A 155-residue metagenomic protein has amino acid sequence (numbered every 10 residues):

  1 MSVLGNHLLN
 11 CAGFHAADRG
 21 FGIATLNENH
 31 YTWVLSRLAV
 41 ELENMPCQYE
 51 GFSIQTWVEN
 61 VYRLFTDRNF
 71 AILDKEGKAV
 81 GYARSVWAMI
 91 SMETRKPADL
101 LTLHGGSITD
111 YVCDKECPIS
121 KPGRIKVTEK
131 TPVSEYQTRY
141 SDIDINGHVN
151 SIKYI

Functional and structural regions predicted by a protein language model:
M1, L101-T102, R139, N150: Generic structural signal for alpha-helix starts
M1-G51: Hydrophobic, proline/glycine-rich low-complexity stretches
E28-W33, K78, V127-T131: A generic structural signal for short, non-catalytic loop/turn and secondary-structure boundary residues
E41-R124, T128: HotDog/MaoC-like acyl-thioester-processing domains
T128-S141: Short amphipathic
S151-I155: Short, hydrophobic/π-rich interface segment
